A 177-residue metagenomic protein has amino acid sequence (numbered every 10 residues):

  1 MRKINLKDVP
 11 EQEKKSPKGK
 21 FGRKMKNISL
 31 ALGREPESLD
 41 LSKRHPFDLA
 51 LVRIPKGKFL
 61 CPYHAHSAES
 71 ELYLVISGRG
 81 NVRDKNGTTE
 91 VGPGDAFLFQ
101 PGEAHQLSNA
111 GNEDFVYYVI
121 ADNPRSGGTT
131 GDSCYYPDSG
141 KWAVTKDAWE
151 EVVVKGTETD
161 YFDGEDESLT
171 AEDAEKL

Functional and structural regions predicted by a protein language model:
M1-P46, K141-L177: A short, N-terminal "cap"/entry segment at the start of jelly-roll beta-barrel domains of the cupin/DSBH fold
A31-P36, A50-H66, P101: Conserved short histidine dyad/triad with adjacent acidic residue
S38-K43, C61-H66, S108-A110: Short histidine-centered beta-strand/loop micro-motifs that create catalytic or ligand/metal-coordination sites
L51-P55, A65-D84, D122-P124: Short, conserved beta-strand element in jelly-roll/cupin
L60, S70, S77-R79, N86 (+2 more regions): A generic structural motif
N81, P101-G127, G131: Ligand-binding loop in jelly-roll beta-barrel domains
N86-P101: Short acidic-glycine-tyrosine-enriched beta hairpin
D122-E151: Surface-exposed, gly/pro-biased binding rims or lids
